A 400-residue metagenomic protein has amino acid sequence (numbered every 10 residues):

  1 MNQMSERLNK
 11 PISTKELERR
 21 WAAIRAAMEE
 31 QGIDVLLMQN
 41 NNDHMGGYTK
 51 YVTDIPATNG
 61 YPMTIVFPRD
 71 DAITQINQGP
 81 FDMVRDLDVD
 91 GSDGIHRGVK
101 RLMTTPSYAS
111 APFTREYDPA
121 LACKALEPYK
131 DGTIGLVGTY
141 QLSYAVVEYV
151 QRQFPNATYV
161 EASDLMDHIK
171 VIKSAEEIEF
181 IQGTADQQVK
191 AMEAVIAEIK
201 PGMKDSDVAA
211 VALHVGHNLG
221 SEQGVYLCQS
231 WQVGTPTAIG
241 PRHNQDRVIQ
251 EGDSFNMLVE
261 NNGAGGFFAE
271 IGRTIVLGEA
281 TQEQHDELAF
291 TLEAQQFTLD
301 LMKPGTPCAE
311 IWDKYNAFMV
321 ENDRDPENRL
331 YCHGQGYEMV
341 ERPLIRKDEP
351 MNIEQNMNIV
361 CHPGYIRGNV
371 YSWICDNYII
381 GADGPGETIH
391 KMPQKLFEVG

Functional and structural regions predicted by a protein language model:
M1-G400: Active-site neighborhoods and metal-handling regions in enzymes and metal-associated proteins
